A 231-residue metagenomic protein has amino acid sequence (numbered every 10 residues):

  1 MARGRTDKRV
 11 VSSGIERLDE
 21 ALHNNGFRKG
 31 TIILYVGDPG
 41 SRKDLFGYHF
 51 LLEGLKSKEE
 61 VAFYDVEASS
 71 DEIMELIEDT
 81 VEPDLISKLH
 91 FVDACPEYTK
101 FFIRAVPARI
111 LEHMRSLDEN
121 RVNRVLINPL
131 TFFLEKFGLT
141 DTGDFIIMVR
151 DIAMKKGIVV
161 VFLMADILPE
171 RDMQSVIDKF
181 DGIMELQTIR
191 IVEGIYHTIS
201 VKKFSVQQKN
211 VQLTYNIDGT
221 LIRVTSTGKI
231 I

Functional and structural regions predicted by a protein language model:
M1-T6: Charged, amphipathic alpha-helical linker segments immediately N-terminal to NTP-binding catalytic cores
S13-G26: Pre-Walker A adenine-sensing motif
G30, S57-E59, S87, G157-I158 (+1 more regions): Short glycine-/polar-rich loops that comprise or flank the Walker A/P-loop and associated switch/sensor motifs
I32-V36: Short hydrophobic/aromatic beta-strand immediately N-terminal to the Walker A/P-loop
P39-K100: Conserved P-loop
E60, K88-L89, R121-R124, K155-L163: Loop/turn-to-beta-strand initiation segments
P96-K155: Phosphate-binding/switch loop-helix module in NTP-utilizing enzymes
L163-R223, I230-I231: Phosphate-binding/switch region of NTP-binding enzymes
